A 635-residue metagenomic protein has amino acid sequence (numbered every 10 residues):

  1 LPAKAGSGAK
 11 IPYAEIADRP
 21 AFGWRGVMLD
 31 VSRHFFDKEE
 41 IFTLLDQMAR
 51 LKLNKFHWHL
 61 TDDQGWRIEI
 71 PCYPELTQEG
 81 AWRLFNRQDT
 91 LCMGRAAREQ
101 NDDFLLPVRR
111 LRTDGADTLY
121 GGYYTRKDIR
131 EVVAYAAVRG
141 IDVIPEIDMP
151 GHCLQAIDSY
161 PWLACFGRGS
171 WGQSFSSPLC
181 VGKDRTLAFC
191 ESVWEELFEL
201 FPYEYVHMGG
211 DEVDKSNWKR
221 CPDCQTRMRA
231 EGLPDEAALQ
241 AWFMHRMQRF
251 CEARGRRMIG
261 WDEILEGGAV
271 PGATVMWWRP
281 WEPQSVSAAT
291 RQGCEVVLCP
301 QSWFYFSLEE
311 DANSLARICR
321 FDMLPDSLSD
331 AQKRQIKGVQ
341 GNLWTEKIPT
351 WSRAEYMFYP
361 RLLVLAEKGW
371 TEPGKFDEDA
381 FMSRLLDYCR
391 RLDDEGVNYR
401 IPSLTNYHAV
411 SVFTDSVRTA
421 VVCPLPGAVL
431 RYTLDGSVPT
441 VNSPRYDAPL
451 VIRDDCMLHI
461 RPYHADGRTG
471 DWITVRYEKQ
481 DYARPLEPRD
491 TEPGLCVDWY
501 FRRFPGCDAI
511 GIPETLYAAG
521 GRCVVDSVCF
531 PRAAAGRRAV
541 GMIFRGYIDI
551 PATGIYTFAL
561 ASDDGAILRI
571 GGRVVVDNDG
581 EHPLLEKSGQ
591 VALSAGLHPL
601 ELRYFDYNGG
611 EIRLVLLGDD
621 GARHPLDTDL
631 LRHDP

Functional and structural regions predicted by a protein language model:
L1-L187, V193-Y205, R246, F250 (+1 more regions): Feature activates predominantly on carbohydrate-active enzymes
A156-P161, F166-G272, R279-A288: Active-site neighborhood of glycoside hydrolase catalytic domains
M258-E263, G268-A273, R279-A420: Flexible, acidic glycine-rich loops studded with aromatic residues
E372, F376-D498, R502-D508, P513-I543 (+5 more regions): Short, compositionally stereotyped local motifs that mark structural "simplifiers"
D549-T557: Extended extracellular/luminal ectodomain segments enriched in beta-structured repeat modules
E601-G610: Short beta-strand-plus-loop segments that form exposed binding edges in beta-rich domains
